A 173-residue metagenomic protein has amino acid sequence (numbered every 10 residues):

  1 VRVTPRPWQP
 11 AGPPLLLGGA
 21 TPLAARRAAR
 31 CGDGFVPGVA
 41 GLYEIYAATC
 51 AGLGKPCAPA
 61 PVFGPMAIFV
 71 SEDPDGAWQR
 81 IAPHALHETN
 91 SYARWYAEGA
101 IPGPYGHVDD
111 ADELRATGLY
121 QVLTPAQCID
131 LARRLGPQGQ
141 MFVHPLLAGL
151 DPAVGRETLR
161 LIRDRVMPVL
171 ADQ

Functional and structural regions predicted by a protein language model:
V1-Q173: Active-site-adjacent structural elements that line small-molecule/cofactor binding pockets in enzymes
